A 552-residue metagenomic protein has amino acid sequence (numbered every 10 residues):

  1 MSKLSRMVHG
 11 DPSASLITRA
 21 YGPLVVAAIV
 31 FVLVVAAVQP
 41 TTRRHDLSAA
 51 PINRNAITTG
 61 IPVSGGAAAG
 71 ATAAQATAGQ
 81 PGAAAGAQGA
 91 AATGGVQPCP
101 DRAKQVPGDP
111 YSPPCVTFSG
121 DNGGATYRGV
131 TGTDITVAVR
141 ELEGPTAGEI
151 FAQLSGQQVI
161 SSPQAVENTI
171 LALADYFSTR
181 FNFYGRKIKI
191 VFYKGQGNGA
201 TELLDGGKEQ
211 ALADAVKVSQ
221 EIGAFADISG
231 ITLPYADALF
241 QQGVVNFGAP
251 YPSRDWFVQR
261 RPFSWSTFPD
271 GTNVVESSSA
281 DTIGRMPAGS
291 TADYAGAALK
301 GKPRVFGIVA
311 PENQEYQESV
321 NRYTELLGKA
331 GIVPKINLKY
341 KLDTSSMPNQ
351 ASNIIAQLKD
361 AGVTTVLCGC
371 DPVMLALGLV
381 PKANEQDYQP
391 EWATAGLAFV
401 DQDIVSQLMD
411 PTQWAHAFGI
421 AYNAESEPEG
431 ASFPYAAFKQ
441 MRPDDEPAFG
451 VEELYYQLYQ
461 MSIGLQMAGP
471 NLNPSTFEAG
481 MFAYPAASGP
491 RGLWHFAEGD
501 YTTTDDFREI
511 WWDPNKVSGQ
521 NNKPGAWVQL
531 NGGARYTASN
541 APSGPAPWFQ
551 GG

Functional and structural regions predicted by a protein language model:
S2-F31: N-terminal export and membrane-targeting signals
L33-N55: C-terminal region of N-terminal signal peptides and the immediate post-cleavage residues of exported proteins
G82-D214: N-terminal extracellular/periplasmic Venus flytrap/periplasmic-binding protein-like
G95-D121, R128, P485-G552: Solvent-exposed, acidic/polar segments of extracytosolic/periplasmic ligand-binding ectodomains
R102, E221-V333, N337, E391-G419: Extracytoplasmic ligand/sensor domains, especially the bilobed periplasmic-binding protein
Q164-L171, T179-P262, L342-P348, L377 (+1 more regions): Beta-alpha junction/loop-to-helix N-cap segments that form part of ligand/metal-binding clefts
P269, K382-Y456, S543-F549: Extracellular/periplasmic periplasmic-binding protein-like sensory domains
Q466-A479: Short, charged, surface-exposed loops that flank catalytic or proteolytic processing sites
